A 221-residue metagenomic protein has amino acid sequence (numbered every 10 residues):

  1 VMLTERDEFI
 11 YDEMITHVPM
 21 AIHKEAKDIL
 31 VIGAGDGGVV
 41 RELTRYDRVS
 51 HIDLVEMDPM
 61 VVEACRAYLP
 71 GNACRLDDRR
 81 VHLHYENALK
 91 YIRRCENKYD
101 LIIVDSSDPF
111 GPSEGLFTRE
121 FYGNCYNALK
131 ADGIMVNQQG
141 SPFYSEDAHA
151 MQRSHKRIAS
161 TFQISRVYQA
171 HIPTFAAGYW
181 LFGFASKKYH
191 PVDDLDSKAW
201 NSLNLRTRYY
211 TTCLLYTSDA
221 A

Functional and structural regions predicted by a protein language model:
V1-E5: A glycine-/small-polar-enriched, mobile loop at the entrance of the PLP active site in fold-type I
D7-D132, Y144-M151: The AdoMet/dcAdoMet-binding core of the Class I SAM-like
G133-Q139: Conserved beta-strand signature within the Rossmann-like core of class I S-adenosyl-L-methionine
S141, E146-Y209: Substrate-binding/catalytic lobe of Class I Rossmann-like enzymes that use SAM or dcSAM, i.e., the mid-to-C-terminal
Y216-A221: Conserved small/polar residues in nucleotide/adenosyl-binding loops
